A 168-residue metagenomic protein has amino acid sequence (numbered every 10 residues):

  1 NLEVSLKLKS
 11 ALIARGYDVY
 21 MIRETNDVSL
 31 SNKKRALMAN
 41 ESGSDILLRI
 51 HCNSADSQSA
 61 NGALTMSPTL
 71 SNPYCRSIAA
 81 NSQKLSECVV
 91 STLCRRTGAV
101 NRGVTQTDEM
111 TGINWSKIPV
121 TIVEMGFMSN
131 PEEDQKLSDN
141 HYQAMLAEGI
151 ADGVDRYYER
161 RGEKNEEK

Functional and structural regions predicted by a protein language model:
L2-K168: Active-site-proximal helix/loop segments of hydrolytic enzymes
